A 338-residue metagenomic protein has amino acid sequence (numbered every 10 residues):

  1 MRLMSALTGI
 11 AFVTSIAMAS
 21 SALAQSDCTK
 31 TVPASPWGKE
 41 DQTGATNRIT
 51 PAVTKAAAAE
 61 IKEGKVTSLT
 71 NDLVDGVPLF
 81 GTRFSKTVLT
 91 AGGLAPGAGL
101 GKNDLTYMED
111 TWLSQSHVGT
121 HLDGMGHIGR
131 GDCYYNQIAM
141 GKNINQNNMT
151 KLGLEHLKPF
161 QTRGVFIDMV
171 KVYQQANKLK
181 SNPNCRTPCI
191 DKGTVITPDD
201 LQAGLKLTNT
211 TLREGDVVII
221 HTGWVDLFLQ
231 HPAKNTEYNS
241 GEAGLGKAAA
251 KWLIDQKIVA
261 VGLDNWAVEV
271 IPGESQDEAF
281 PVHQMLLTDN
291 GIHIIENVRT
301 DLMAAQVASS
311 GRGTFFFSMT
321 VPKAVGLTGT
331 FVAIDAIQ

Functional and structural regions predicted by a protein language model:
M1-I10: Bacterial N-terminal signal peptides that target proteins for export
A24-Q338: Active-/binding-site microenvironments in catalytic and ligand-binding cores
